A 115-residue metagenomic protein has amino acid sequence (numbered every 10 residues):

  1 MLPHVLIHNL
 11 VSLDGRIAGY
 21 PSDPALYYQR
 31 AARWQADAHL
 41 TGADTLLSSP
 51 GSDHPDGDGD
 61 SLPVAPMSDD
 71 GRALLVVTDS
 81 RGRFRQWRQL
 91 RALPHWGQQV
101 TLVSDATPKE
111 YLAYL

Functional and structural regions predicted by a protein language model:
L2-L115: Active-site ligand-binding patch in enzyme domains
